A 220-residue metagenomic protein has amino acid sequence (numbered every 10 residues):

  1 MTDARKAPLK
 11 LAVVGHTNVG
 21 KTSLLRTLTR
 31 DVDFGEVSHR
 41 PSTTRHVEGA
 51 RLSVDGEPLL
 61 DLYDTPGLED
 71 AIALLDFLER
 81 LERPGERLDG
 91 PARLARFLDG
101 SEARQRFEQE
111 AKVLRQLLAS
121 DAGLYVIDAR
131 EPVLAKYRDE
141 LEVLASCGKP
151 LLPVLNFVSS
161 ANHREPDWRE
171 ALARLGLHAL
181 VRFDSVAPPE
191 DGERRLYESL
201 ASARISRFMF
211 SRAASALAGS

Functional and structural regions predicted by a protein language model:
M1-G15, V19-K21, A122, S146 (+1 more regions): Non-catalytic alpha-helical scaffolds
M1-R93, F97: Conserved G1/Walker A P-loop phosphate-binding module
V19, T29, G67, A71 (+4 more regions): Non-catalytic alpha-helical coupling and interface elements of nucleotide-dependent molecular machines and regulators
T43, G67-E69, R130-P132, V158-A161 (+1 more regions): Conserved nucleotide-binding/hydrolysis micro-motifs of P-loop NTPases
T44-V47, F107-E110, E193: Amphipathic alpha-helical transducer elements in NTP-driven molecular machines
E57, E79, R83-L180: Conserved C-terminal guanine-recognition region of P-loop GTPase G domains, centered on the G4
I72-D76, K136, R164, G192-R194: Short, conserved acidic/polar surface loops in the N-terminal third of protein domains
F157-G219: Canonical P-loop GTPase G-domain recognition
